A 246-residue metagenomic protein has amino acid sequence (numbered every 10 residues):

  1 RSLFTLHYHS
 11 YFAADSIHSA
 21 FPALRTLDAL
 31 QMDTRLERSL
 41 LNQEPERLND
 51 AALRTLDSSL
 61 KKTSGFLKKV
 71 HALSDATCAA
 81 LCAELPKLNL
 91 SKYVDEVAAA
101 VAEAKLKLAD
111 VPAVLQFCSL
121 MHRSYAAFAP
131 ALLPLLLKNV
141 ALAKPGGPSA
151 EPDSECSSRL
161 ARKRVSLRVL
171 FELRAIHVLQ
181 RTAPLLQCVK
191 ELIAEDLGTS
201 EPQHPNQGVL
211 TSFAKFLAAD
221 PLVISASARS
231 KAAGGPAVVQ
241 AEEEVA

Functional and structural regions predicted by a protein language model:
R1-V111, Q116, A126-P134, K138 (+3 more regions): Long, low-complexity, intrinsically disordered regions
R123-A127, L170-L179: Extended alpha-helical interaction segments
